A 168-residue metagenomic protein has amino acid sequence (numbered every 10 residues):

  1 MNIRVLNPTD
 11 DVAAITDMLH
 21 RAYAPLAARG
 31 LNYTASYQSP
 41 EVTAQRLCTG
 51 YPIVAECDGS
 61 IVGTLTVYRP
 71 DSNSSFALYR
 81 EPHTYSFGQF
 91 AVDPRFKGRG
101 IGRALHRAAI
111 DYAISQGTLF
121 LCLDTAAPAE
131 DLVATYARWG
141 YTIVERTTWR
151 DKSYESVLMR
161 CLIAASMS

Functional and structural regions predicted by a protein language model:
M1-D10, A165-S168: Conserved N-terminal entry element of GNAT/NAT acetyltransferase domains
T9, T16, H20-Q45: Conserved GNAT-fold acetyl-CoA-binding loop/helix
V54, S60-R69, S86, A91: Conserved beta-strand in the GNAT
P70-F87, K97, L119, S153: A conserved beta-turn-beta hairpin within the catalytic core of GNAT-like acetyltransferases that forms part
G88-K97, A126: A short, internal acetyl-CoA/4′-phosphopantetheine-binding micro-motif in the GNAT/acyltransferase core
V92, G98-D111, R138: Conserved acetyl-CoA-binding loop-helix of GNAT-fold acetyltransferases
A113-T125: Conserved GNAT acetyl-CoA-binding A-motif
L123-V133, W149-S153: Conserved beta-strand-loop-alpha-helix junction that forms the acyl-donor binding cleft
